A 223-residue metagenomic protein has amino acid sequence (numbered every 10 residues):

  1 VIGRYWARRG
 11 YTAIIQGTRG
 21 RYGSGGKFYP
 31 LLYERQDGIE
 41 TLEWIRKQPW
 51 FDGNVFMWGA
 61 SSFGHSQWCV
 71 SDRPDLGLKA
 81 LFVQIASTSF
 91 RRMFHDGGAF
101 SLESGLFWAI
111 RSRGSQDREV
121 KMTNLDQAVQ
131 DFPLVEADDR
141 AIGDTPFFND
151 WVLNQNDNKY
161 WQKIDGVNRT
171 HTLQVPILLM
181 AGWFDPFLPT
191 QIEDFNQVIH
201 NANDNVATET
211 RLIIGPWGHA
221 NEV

Functional and structural regions predicted by a protein language model:
V1-G3, R8, S71-T172: Accessory cap/linker subdomain of secreted extracellular hydrolases
V1-K47, F94-H95, V223: Cap/lid segment of the alpha/beta-hydrolase catalytic domain
R9-T12, F51-N54, L76-A80, Q174-P176 (+1 more regions): Loop/turn elements at helix/coil->beta-strand transitions in domains of secreted/extracellular proteins
R21, S89, A220: Active-site loop signature of alpha/beta-hydrolase-fold enzymes
P49-S62: Alpha/beta-hydrolase fold nucleophile elbow
M57-G59, Q84, M180: Short beta-strand immediately N-terminal to the catalytic nucleophile in serine-hydrolase-like folds
G59-C69, F187: Glycine-rich nucleophile elbow surrounding the catalytic serine of serine-hydrolase chemistry
L153-V223: C-terminal subdomain of alpha/beta-hydrolase-fold enzymes, centered on the catalytic histidine and its supporting
